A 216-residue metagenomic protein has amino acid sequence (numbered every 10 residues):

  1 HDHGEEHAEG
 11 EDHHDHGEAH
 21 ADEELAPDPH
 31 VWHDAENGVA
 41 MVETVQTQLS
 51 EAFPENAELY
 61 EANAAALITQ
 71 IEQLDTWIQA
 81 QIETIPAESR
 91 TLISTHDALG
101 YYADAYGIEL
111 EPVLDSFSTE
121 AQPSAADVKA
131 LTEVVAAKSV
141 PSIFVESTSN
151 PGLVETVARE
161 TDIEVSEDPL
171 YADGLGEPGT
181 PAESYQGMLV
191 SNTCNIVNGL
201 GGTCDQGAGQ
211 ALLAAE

Functional and structural regions predicted by a protein language model:
H1-E216: Extracytoplasmic metal-acquisition and chelation regions
